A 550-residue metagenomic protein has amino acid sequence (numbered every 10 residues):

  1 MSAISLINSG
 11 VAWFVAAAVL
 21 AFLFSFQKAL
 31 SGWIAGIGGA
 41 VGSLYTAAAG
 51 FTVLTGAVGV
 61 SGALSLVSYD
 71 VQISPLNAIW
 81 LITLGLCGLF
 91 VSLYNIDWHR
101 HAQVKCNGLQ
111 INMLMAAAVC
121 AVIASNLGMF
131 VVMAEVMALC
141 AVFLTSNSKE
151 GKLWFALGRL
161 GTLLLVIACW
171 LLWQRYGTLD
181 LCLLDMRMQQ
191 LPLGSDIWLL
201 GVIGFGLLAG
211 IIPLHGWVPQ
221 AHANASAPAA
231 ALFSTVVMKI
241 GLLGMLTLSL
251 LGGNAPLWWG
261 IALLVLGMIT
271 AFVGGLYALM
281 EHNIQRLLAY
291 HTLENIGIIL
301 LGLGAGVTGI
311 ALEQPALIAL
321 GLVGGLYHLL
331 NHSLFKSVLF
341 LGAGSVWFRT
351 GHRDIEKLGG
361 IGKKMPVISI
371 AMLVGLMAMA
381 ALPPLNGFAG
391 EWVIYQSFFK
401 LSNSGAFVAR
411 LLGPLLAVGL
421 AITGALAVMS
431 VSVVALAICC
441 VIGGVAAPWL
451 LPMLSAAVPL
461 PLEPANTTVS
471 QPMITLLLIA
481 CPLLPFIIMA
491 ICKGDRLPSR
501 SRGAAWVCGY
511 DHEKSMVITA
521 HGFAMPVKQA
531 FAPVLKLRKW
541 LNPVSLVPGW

Functional and structural regions predicted by a protein language model:
M1-S9, A16-L109, G177-Q189, A456-A457 (+1 more regions): Transmembrane helix-loop-helix hairpins at membrane boundaries of multipass inner-membrane proteins
A18-F22, L93, G275, L484-G494: Alpha-helical transmembrane segments
T46-T55, V441-P448, A490: Alpha-helical transmembrane segments of multi-pass membrane proteins
G59-P75, L401-L411, L460-I474, E513-S515: Interfacial loop/helix-cap signal at membrane boundaries in integral membrane proteins
V71-G85, L193-F205, V408-G424, N466-P485: Hydrophobic alpha-helical transmembrane segments
F90-R100, K105-F130, L139-M429, I442-A447: Hydrophobic transmembrane alpha-helices and their helix-loop junctions in integral membrane proteins
S430, A435-G443, L454, V458-W550: Membrane-interface and transmembrane segments of multi-pass membrane proteins
